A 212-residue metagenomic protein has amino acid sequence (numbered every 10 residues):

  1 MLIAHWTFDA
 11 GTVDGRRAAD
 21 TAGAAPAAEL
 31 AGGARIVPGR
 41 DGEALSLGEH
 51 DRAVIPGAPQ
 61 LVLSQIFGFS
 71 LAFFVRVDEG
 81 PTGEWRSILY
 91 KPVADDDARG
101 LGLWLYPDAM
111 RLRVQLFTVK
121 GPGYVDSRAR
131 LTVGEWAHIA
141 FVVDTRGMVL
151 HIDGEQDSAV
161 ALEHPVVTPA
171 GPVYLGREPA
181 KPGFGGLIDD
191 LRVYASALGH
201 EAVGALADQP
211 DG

Functional and structural regions predicted by a protein language model:
M1-D51, L61, S158, V203-G212: Extracytoplasmic low-complexity segments
I3-T12, S70-E79, K181-P210: Extracellular, beta-strand-rich glycan-interacting domains
A18-G23, A72, G83-D95, G204-A207: Aromatic-rich beta-strand patches that line glycan-recognition/binding surfaces of extracellular proteins
G57, V114-H138: Short, aromatic/His-centered strand-loop micro-motif at the edge of beta-sheets
L61-E79, A98-L103, E135, I188-L191: A carbohydrate-recognition surface predominantly in extracellular/luminal proteins
S87-R113: Glycan-recognition/cleft segments
E135-V149: Localized edge beta-strand/strand-to-loop motifs within extracellular or lumenal beta-rich domains
V160-L187: Flexible glycan-contacting loops in extracellular carbohydrate-active proteins
